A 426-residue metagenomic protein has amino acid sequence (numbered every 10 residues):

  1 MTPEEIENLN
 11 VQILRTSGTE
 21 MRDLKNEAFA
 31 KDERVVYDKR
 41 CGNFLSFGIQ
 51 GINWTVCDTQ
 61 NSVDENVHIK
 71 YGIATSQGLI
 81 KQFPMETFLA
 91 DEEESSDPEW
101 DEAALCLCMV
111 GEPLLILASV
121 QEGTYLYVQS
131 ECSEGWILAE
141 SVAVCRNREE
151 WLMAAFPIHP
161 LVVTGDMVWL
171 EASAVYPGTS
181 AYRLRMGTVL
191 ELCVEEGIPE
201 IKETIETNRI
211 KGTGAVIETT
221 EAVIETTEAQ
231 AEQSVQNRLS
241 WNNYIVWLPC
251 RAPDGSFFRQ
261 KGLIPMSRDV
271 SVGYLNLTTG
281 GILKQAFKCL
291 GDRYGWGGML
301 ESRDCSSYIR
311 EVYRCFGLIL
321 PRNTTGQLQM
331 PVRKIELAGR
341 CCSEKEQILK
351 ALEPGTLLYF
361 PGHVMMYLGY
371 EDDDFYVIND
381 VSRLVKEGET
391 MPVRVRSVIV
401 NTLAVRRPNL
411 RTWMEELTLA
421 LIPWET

Functional and structural regions predicted by a protein language model:
M1-K81, T87, D91-E92, D97-E99 (+5 more regions): Boundary regions of SH3-family modules and the immediately adjacent low-complexity/disordered segments in eukaryotic
A74, E102-L105, A181, N276-G280 (+1 more regions): Soluble non-cytosolic domains of exported or imported proteins
S96-V120, Y176-I201, E232-Q236: Conserved beta-strand/loop element in small beta-rich adapter and peptidoglycan-binding domains
P98-D101, Y176-P177, R268-G273, G291-L300 (+2 more regions): Second-shell loop/turn segments in exported
L107, P321-E387: ...with weaker cross-activation on analogous glycine-rich loops/strands in unrelated enzymes
C132, E140-E171, P177, G255-S256 (+2 more regions): Aromatic- and glycine-rich peptidoglycan recognition patches
I198-Q236: Intrinsically disordered, low-complexity terminal tails and inter-domain linkers enriched for S/T/G/P/D/E
I282, A286, W296-Q327: Active-site nucleophilic cysteine motif
